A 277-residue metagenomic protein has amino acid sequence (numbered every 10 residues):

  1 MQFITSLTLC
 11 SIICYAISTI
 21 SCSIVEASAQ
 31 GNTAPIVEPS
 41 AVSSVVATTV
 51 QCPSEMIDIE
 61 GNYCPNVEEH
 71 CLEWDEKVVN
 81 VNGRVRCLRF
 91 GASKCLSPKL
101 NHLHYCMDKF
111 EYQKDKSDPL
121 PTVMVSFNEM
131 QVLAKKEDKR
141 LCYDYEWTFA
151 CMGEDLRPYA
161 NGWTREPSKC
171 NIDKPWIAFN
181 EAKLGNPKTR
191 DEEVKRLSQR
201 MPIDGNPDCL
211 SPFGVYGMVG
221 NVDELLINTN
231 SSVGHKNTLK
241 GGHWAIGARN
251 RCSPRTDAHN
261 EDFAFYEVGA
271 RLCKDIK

Functional and structural regions predicted by a protein language model:
M1-L9: Bacterial N-terminal signal peptides that target proteins for export
F3, I17-V132, E154-R157, G162-R165 (+3 more regions): Short, compositionally biased
T48-Q51, Y63, H70, W74-K77 (+5 more regions): Post-signal/leader-peptide non-cytosolic segments of secretory proteins
N101, L197, V233, A264-Y266: A short, structural micro-pattern
D115, F127-R255: Functional-site microenvironments in short loops/helix caps that host divalent-cation chemistry
D257-A264: Short proline/glycine-enriched turn/loop segments at secondary-structure junctions
